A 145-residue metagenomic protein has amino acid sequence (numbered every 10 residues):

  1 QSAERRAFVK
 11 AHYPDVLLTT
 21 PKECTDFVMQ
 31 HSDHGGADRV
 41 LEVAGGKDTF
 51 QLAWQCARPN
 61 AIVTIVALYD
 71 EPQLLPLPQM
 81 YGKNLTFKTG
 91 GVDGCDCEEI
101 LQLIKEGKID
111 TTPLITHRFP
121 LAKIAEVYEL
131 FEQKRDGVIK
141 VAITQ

Functional and structural regions predicted by a protein language model:
Q1-F50: Adenosine-nucleotide cofactor-binding segment
A3, Q51, Q55, G94-Q145: C-terminal hydrophobic helical "lid"/dimerization subdomain of Rossmann-like NAD(P)H-dependent oxidoreductases
F8-A11, Q51-Q55, L75-P78, L101-Q102: Short amphipathic alpha-helical segments
T25, Q30, H34, D70-H117 (+1 more regions): C-terminal substrate-binding/catalytic core of Rossmann-like NAD(P)-dependent dehydrogenases/reductases
R39, A61-I62, T86: Short glycine-centered segments of the SAM/dcSAM-binding site in methyltransferase folds
A57-P59: Helix-to-beta-strand junctions that scaffold the AdoMet/dcAdoMet cofactor pocket in Class I SAM-dependent enzymes
V66-A67: Acidic carboxylate diad motif detector
